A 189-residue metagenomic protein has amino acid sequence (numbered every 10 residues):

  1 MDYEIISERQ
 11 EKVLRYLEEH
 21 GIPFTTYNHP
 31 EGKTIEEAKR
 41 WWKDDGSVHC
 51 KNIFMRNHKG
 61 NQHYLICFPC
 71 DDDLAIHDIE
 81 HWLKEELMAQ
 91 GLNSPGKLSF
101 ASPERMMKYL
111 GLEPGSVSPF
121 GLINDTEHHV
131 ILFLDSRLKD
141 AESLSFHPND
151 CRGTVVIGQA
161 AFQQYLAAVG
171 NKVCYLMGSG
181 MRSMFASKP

Functional and structural regions predicted by a protein language model:
M1-P189: Extended, low-hydrophobicity, polar/charged segments
